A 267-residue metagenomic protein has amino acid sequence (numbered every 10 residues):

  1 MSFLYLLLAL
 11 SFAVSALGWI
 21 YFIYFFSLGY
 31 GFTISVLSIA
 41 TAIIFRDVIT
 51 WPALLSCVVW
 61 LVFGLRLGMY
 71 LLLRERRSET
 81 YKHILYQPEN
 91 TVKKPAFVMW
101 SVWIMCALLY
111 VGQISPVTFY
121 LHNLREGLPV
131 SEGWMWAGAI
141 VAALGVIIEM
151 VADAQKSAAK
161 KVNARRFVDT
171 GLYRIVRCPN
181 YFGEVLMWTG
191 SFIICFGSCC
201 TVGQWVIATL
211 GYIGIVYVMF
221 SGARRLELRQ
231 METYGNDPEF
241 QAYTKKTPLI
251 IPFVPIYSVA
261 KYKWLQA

Functional and structural regions predicted by a protein language model:
M1-L4, S27: N-terminal membrane topogenic signal
F3-S11, S15, Y21, T33-G64 (+2 more regions): Hydrophobic transmembrane alpha-helices
W19-Y24, L72-S78, R225-E227: Helix-to-loop transition at the C-terminal end of transmembrane segments
F26-L28, A96-Y110, R177-E184: Select subsegments of transmembrane alpha-helices in polytopic membrane proteins, especially boundary-proximal
L28, F32-I34, E79-S101, R166-Y173: Juxtamembrane helix-capping/reentrant segments at transmembrane boundaries
G29, G68, I147: Active-site His/Glu-centered metal-binding helix of metallohydrolases
P52-K94: A basic- and aromatic-enriched beta-loop-alpha substructure that forms the phosphate/nucleotide- and DNA/RNA-contacting
